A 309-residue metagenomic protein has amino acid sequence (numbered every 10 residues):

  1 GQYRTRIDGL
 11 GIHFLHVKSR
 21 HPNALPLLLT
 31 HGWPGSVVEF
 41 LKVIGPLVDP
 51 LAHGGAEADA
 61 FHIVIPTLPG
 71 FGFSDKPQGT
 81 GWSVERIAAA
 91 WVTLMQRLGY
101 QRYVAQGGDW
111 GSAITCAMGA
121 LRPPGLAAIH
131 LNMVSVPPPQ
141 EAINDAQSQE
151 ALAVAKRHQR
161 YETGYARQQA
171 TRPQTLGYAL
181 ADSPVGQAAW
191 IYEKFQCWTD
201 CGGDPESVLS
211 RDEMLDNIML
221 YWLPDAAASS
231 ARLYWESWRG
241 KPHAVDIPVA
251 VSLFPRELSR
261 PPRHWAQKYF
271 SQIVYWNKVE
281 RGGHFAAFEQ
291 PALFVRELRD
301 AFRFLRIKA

Functional and structural regions predicted by a protein language model:
G1-S19: N-terminal cap/lid segment of alpha/beta-hydrolase-fold proteins
A24-G32: Short beta-strand element of the alpha/beta-hydrolase
W33-G45: The serine-hydrolase catalytic nucleophile loop
P34, P69-G72, V136, G283: Alpha/beta-hydrolase active-site loop signature
G35, Q169-A309: C-terminal subdomain of alpha/beta-hydrolase-fold enzymes, centered on the catalytic histidine and its supporting
P46-H53, A58, L98-E150: Conserved hydrolase catalytic core segment
H53, D59, L68-W82, C116: Glycine-rich "HGGG/HGxG" loop immediately N-terminal to the catalytic nucleophile of the alpha/beta-hydrolase
G79-R97: Alpha/beta-hydrolase active-site loop
